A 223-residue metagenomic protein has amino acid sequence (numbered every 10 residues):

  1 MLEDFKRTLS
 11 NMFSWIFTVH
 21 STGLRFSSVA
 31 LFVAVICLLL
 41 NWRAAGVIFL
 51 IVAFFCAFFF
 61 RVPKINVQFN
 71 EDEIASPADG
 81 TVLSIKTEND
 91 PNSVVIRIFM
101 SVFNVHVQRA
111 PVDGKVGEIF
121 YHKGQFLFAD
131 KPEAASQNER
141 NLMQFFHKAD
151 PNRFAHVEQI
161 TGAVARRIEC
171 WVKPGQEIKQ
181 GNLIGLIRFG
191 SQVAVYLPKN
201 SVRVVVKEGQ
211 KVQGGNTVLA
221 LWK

Functional and structural regions predicted by a protein language model:
M1-K223: Contiguous, well-folded functional domains in the mature portion of proteins
